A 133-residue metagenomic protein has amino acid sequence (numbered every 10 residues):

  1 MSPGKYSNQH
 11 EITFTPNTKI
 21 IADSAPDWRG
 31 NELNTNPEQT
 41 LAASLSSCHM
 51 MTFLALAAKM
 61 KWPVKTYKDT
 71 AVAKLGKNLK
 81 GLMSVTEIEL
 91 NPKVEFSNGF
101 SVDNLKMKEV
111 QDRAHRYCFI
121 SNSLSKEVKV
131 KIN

Functional and structural regions predicted by a protein language model:
M1-A43, L54-N133: Extended beta-strand/beta-hairpin segments
